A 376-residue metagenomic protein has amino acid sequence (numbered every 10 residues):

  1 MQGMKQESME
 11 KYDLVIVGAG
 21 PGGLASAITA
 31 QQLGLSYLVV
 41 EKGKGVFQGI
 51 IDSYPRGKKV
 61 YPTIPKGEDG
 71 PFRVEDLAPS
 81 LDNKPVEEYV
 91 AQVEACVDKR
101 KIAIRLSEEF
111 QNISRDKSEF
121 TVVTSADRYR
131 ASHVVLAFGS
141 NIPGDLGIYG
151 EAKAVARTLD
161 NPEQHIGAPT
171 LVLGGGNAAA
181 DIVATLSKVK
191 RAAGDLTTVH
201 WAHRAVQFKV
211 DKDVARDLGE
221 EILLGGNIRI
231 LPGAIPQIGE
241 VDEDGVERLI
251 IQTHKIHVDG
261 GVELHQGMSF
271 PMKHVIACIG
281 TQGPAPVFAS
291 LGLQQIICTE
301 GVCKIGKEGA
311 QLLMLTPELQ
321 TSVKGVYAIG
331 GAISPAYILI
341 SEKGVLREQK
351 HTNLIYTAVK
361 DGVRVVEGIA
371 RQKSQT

Functional and structural regions predicted by a protein language model:
Q2-V17, T29-Q32, G45-Q48, D52 (+7 more regions): FAD-binding core/adjacent interface of flavoenzyme oxidoreductases
Q6-K11, I16-L38, T158-V210, V287 (+2 more regions): Rossmann-like dinucleotide/flavin-binding elements
A25-D69, V214: N-terminal FAD cofactor-binding segment of flavoenzymes
V40, V241, I256, L315-T316: Hydrophobic alpha-helical segments, especially N-terminal targeting/anchoring helices
I51-D52, V60-Y61, P65, R73-D76 (+3 more regions): A short alpha-helix-loop-beta-strand transition element characteristic of N-terminal alpha/beta dinucleotide-binding
I51-Q92, A336-S341: Glycine-rich active-site loop/strand segments that organize a redox cofactor
E68-V86, N112, E119-T121, I166-G167 (+1 more regions): Helix-loop-beta segment of a Rossmann-like dinucleotide-binding subdomain
K99-K101, R105-E108, N112, V122 (+2 more regions): A Rossmann-like FAD-binding core segment of flavoenzymes
